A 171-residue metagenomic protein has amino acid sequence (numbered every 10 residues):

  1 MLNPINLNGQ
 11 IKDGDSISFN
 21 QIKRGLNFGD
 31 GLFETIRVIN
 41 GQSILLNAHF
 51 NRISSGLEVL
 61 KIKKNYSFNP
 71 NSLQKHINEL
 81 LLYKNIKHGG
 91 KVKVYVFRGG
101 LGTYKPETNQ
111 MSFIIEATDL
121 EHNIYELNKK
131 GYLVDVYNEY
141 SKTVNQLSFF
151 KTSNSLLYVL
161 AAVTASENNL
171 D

Functional and structural regions predicted by a protein language model:
M1-K64, F68, S72-E79, P106-D171: Helix-start/capping segments and mature chain N-termini
N71-T103, T118: Short, acidic/charged, Gly/Pro-enriched secondary-structure junctions
